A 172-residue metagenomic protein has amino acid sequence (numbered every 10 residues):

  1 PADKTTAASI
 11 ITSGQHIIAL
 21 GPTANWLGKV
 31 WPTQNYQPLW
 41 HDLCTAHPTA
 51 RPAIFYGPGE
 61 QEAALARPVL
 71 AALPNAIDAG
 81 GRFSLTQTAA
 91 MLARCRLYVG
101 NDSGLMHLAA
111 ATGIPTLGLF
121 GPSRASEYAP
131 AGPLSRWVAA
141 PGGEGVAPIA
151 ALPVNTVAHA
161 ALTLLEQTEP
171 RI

Functional and structural regions predicted by a protein language model:
P1-K29, T33: Mid-sequence helix-capping/hinge segment at a functional interface
A7, L65-V69, Y128: Hydrophobic packing residues within well-ordered alpha-helices of enzyme cores
A19-A24, A53-F55, A139: Short beta-strands and strand-loop turn motifs
L20, Y36, V157: Residue-level signal for inorganic ion chemistry
Q34-S123: Donor-binding and catalytic core of enzymes assembling or modifying cell-surface/extracellular glycoconjugates
D78-A79, H107-I172: Nucleotide-sugar donor-binding patch of glycosyltransferase catalytic domains
